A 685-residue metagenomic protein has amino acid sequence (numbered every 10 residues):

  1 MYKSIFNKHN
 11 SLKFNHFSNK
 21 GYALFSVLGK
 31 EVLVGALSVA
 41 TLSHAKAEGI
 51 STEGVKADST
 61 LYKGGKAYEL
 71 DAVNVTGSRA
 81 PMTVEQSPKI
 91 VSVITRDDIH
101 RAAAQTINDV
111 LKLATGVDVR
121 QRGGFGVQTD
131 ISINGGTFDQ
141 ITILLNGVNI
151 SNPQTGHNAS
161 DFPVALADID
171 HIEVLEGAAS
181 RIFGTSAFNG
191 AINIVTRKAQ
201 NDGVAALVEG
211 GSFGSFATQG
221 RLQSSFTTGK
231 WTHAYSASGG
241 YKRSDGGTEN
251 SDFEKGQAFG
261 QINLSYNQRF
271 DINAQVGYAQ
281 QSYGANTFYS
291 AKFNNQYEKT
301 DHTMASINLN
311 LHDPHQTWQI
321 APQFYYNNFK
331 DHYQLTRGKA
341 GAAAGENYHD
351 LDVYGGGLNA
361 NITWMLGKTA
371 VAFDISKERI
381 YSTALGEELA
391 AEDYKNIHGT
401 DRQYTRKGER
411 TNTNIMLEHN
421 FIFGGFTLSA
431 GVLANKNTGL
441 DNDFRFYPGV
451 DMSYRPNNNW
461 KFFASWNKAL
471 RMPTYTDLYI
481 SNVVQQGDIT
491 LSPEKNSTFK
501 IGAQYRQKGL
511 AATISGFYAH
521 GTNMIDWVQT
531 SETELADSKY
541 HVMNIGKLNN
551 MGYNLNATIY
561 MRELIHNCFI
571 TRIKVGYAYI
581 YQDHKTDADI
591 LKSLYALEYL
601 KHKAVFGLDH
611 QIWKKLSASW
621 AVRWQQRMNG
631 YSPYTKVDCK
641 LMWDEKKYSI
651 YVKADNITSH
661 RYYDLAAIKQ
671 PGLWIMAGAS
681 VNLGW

Functional and structural regions predicted by a protein language model:
E69-H100, D130, F259: N-terminal periplasmic "start-of-domain" segments of outer-membrane beta-barrel proteins
N108, K112-V148: Extracytoplasmic beta-strand/coil segments of soluble accessory domains associated with Gram-negative outer-membrane
N149-E176, I194-R197, G260: Short acidic/polar hinge/loop motifs at secondary-structure boundaries that mediate gating or recognition
A191, T196-F226, G239, S244-S251 (+1 more regions): Short strand-turn segments of transmembrane beta-barrel domains in outer membranes, especially the first one or two
S244-S251, K255, R269-I320, F324-V353: Flexible loop and strand-edge segments within Gram-negative outer membrane beta-barrel domains
V276, F324, L366, H398-G521 (+5 more regions): Structural signature of Gram-negative outer-membrane beta-barrels, strongest in the C-terminal barrel of TonB-dependent
Y289-D313, H349-L351, D441, R455 (+5 more regions): Outer-membrane beta-barrel signature, preferentially recognizing the C-terminal barrel domain of Gram-negative
I422-T427, Y518-H520, H541-R627, S680: Gram-negative outer-membrane beta-barrel transporters
